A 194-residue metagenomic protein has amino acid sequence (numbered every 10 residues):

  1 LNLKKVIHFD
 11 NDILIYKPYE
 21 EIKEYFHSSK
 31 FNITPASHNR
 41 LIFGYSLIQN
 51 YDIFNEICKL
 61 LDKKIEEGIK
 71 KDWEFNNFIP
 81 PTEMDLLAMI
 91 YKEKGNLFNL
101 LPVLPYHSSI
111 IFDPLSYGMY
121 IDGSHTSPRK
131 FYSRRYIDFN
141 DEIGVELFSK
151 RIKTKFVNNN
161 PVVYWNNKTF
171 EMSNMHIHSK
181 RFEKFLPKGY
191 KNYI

Functional and structural regions predicted by a protein language model:
L1-N32: GT-A fold catalytic core of metal-dependent nucleotide-sugar glycosyltransferases, centered on the diacidic
L3, I42-K59: Conserved nucleotide-sugar donor-binding and metal-coordinating catalytic region shared by glycosyltransferases
H8, R40, I79-P81: A generic fold-level signal
I13-I15, N39, D52-I53, P105-H107: Short, solvent-exposed loop/turn segments at secondary-structure junctions
I15-K17, K23-E24, L41-G44, S108-I110: Short catalytic/ligand-binding loop motif for oxyanion handling, primarily in non-cytosolic enzymes, centered on
S28-G44: A short, conserved acidic/glycine-rich loop-to-beta-strand motif that forms the donor nucleotide-sugar/metal
N55-I194: Catalytic core and acceptor-binding pocket of nucleotide-sugar-dependent glycosyltransferases
